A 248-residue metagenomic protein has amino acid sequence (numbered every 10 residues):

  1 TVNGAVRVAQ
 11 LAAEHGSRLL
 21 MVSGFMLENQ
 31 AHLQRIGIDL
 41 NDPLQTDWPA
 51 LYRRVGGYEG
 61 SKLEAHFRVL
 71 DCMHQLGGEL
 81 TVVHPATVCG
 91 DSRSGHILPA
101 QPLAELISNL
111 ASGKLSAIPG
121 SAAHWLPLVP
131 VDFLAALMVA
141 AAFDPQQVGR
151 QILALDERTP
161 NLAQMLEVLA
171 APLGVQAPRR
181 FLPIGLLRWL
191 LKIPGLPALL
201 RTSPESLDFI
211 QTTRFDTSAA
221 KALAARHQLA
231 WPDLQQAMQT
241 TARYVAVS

Functional and structural regions predicted by a protein language model:
N3-G57: Conserved Rossmann-fold NAD(P)-dependent oxidoreductase catalytic core, especially the SDR/UDP-sugar
P49-R53, E105-F133, L137-A141: A conserved pocket-lining segment of Rossmann-fold NAD(P)-dependent short-chain dehydrogenase/reductase
H66-G95: Conserved beta-loop-beta element that borders a ligand/cofactor-binding pocket
V88-S92, I118-W125, R150-P160, A170 (+1 more regions): Glycine-rich Rossmann NAD(P)(H)-binding loop
G90-A104, A141-I152: Glycine/proline-rich active-site loop of Rossmann-fold NAD(P)-dependent oxidoreductases
G113-S121, I184-A230: A hydrophobic C-terminal alpha-helical subdomain
L137-S203, A222, D233, M238-A246: Mid/C-terminal beta-alpha module of Rossmann-like enzyme folds, strongest in SDR-family dehydrogenases/epimerases
